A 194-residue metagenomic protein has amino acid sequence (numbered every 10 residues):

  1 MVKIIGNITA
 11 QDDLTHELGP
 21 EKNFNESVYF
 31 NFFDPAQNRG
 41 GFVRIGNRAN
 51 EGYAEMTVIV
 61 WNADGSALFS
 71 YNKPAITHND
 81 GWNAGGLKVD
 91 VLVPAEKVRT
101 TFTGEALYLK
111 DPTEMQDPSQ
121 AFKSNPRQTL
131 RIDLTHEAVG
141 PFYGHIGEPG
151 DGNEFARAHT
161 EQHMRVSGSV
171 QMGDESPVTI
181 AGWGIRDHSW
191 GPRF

Functional and structural regions predicted by a protein language model:
M1-F194: Targeting-peptide/extracellular-domain and disordered-appendage signature
